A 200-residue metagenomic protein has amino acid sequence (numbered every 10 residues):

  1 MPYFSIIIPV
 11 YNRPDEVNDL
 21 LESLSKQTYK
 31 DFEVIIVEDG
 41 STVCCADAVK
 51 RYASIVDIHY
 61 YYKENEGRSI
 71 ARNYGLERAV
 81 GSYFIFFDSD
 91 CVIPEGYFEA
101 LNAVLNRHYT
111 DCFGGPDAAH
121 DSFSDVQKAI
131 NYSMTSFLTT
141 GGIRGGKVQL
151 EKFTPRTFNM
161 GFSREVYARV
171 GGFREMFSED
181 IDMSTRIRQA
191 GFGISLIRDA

Functional and structural regions predicted by a protein language model:
M1-K26: N-proximal low-complexity "stem/linker" segments adjacent to membrane-targeting elements
P2-S5, E33, D182: Cell-envelope/extracellular polymer assembly enzymes that use nucleotide-activated donors
L21-Y62: Acidic donor-binding segment of Leloir-type glycosyltransferases
K63-A79, A100, L150, T154-F158: Glycine-rich, basic loop-to-helix element that forms the pyrophosphate-binding segment of sugar-nucleotide handling
F84: Short aromatic/hydrophobic "clamp" motif used to bind/position activated sugar donors
D88-V92: The conserved acidic donor/metal-binding loop of glycosyltransferases
G96-K128, Y132, G193: Conserved donor NDP-sugar-binding/catalytic core segment of glycosyltransferases
A119, T140-E165, R169, E175-S178 (+2 more regions): A recurrent flexible, glycine/aromatic-enriched loop bordering the glycosyltransferase active site that acts as
